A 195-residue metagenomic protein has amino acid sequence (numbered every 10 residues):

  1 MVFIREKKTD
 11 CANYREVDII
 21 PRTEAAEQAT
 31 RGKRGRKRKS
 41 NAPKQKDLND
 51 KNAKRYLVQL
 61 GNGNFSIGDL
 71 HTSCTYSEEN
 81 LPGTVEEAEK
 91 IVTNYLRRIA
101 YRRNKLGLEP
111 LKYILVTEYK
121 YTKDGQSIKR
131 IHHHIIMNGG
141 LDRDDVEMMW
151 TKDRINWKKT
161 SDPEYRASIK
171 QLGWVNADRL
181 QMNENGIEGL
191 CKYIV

Functional and structural regions predicted by a protein language model:
M1-L60: DNA replication initiation on ssDNA origins
I4, V17, K112-L115, V175: Generic structural motif
A12-R15, R22-A25, L81, Y121-K123 (+1 more regions): A short acidic, often aromatic-flanked loop/helix-cap motif at beta-alpha or helix-coil junctions that lines enzyme
E24-A25, N62-I67, H71-S73, N176-E184: N-terminal nicking endonuclease/strand-transfer module with a His-rich metal-binding environment and a catalytic Tyr
K46-I128: Signature for HUH/AEP ssDNA processing cores
Y121-I131, M137-V195: Conserved His + Asp/Glu catalytic blocks
